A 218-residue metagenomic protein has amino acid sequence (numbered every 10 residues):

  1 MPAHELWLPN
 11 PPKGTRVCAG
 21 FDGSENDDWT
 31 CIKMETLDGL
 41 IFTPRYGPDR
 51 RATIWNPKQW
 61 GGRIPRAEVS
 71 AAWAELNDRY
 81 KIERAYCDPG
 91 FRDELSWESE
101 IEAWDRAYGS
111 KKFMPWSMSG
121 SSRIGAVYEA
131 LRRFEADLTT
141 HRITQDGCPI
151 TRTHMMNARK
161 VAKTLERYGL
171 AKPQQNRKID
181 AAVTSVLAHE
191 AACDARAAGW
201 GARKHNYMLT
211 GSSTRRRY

Functional and structural regions predicted by a protein language model:
M1-M118, Y128, R132, T140-Y218: RNase H-like, metal-dependent nuclease domains and their acidic two-metal-ion catalytic environment used
S122: Polybasic (Lys/Arg-rich)
G125: A short glycine-/small-residue-rich loop at the edge of a beta-strand within enzyme catalytic domains
D137: Carbohydrate-associated surface elements
